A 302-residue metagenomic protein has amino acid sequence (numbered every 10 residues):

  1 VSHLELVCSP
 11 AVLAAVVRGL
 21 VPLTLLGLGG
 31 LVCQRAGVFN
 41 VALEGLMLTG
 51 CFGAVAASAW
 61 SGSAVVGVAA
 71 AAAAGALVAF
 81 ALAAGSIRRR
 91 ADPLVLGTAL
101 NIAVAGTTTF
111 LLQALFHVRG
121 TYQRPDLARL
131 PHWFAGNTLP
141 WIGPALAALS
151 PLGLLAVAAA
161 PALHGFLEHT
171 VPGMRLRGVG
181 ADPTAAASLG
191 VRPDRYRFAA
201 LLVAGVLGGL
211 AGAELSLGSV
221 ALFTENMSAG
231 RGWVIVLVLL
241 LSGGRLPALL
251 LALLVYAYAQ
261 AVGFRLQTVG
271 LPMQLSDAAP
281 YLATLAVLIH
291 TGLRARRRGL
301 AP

Functional and structural regions predicted by a protein language model:
C8-L13, L167, A204-L237, G270-Q274 (+1 more regions): Inter-helical junctions in multi-pass inner-membrane proteins, predominant in energy-converting antiporter-like
A11-S61, V66-V68, A72-T98, L240-R245: Single transmembrane alpha-helix segments in multi-pass membrane proteins
L26-G27, C51-V55, A105-T109, G153-H164 (+4 more regions): Hydrophobic core segments of alpha-helical transmembrane domains in multi-pass membrane transport and ion-translocation
C33-F39, V78-F134, H169-V171, M227-P247 (+1 more regions): Short loop segments and helix-boundary regions at transmembrane helix junctions of multi-pass inner-membrane proteins
L94-V95, T121-P125, A148-L154, R197 (+3 more regions): Loop-to-transmembrane alpha-helix initiation sites
A105-H169, L271-S276, P302: Transmembrane helix-bundle core of multi-pass membrane transporters and related energy-transducing complexes
P144-F223, L246-L251: Helix-loop-helix "hairpin" substructures at the membrane interface of multi-pass membrane proteins
A162-L163, A181-R195, G263-P302: Cytosolic-side transmembrane-helix boundaries in multi-pass membrane proteins
